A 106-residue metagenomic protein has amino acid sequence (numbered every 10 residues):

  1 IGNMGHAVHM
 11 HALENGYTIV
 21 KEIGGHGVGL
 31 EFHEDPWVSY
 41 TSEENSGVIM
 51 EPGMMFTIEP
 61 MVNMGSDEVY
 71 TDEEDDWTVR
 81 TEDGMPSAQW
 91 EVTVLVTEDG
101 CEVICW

Functional and structural regions predicted by a protein language model:
I1-W106: Active-site neighborhoods and metal-handling regions in enzymes and metal-associated proteins
